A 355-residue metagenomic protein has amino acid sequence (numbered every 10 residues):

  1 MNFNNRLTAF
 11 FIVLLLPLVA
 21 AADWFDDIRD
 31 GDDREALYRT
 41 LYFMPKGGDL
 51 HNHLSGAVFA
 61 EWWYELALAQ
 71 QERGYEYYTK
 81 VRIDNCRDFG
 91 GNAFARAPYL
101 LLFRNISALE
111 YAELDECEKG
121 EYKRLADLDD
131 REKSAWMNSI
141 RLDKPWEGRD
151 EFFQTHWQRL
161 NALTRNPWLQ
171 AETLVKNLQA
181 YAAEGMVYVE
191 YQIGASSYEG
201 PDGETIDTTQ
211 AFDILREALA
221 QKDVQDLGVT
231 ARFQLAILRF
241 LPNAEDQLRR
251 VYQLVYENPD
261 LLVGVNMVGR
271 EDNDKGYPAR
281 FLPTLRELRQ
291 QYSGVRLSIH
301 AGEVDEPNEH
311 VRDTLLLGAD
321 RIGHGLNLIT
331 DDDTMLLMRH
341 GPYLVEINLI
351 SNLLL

Functional and structural regions predicted by a protein language model:
M1-T8: Bacterial N-terminal signal peptides that target proteins for export
T8-F10, I350: Short amphipathic alpha-helical "recognition" segments used for binding
F11-L15: Cleavable N-terminal signal peptides of Sec/SRP-targeted secreted and luminal proteins
L16-A20: N-terminal signal peptide c-region/cleavage motif recognized by signal peptidases
A22-L297, E303-L344, L349-L355: Metal-cofactor-binding active-site regions of metalloenzymes
